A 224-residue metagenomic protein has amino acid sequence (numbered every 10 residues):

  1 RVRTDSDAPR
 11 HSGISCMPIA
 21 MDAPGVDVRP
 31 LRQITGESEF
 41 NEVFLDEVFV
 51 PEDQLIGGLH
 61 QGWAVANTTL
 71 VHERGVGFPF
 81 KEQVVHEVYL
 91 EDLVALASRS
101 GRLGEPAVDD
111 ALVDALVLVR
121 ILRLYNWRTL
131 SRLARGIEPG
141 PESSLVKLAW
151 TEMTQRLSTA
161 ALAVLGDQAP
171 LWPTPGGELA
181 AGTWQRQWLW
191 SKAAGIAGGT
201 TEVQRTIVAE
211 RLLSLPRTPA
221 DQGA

Functional and structural regions predicted by a protein language model:
R1, P18-P24, E47-V50, L70 (+1 more regions): Short Ser/Thr-interspersed hydrophobic loop/turn segments at strand-loop and sheet-helix junctions that line or gate
R1-R29: A short core secondary-structure module
R10-G13, D22, S38-F44, L59-A64 (+3 more regions): A generic structural signal for well-ordered coil/turn residues at beta-strand boundaries that shape enzyme active-site
P24-G25, N67-R74, V94, L124-R132 (+2 more regions): Short acidic (Asp/Glu) and glycine-rich catalytic loops that position anionic groups and cofactors
V26-L122, A194: Glycine-rich beta->alpha junctions and the first turn(s) of the following alpha-helix
W63-F80, Q168-A224: Glycine-rich phosphate/cofactor-binding loops in nucleotide/flavin-utilizing enzymes
S98, R102, P106-D109, R120-G176: C-terminal helix-coil-helix/basic helical segment that borders enzyme active sites and/or dimer interfaces and provides
